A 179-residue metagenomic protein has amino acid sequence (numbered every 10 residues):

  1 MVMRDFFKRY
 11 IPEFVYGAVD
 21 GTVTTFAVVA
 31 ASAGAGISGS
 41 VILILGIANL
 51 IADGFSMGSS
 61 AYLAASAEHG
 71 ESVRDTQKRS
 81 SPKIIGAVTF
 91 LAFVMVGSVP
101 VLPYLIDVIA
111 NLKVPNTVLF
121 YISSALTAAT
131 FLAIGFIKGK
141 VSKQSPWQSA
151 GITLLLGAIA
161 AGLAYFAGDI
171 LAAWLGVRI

Functional and structural regions predicted by a protein language model:
M1-A110, F120-T127, A160, A164 (+1 more regions): Hydrophobic, small-residue-rich transmembrane alpha-helices and their short perimembrane loops in multi-pass membrane
L105-I109, K140, D169, A173: Transmembrane helix-loop junction
A125-Q144: Transmembrane alpha-helical segments of integral membrane proteins
G151-D169: Final/C-terminal transmembrane alpha-helix of multipass membrane proteins
Y165-I179: Juxtamembrane boundary at the C-terminal end of a transmembrane helix
